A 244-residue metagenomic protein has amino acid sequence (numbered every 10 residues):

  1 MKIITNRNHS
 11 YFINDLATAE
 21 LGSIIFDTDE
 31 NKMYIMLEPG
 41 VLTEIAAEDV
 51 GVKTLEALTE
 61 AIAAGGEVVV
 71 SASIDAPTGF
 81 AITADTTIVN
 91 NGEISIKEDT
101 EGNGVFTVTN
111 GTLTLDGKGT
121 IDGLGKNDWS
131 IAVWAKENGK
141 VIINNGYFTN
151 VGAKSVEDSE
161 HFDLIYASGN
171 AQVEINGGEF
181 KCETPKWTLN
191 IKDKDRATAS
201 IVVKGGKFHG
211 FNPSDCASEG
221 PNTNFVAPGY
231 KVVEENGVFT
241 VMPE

Functional and structural regions predicted by a protein language model:
M1-E30, I45-A47, K181: Extracellular/surface-exposed low-complexity repeats and stalk/linker segments enriched in Gly/Pro and small polar
L21-I24, D29-E38, P228-K231: Extracellular disulfide-bonded cysteine-rich modules/repeats
I35, D49-E60, G177-G178, C182 (+2 more regions): Extracellular/surface-exposed low-complexity segments
E38-E48: Tryptophan-rich substrate-binding surfaces of secreted polymer-degrading and adhesive proteins
I74, E93-I96, T120-N127, F148-A153 (+2 more regions): Beta-rich extracellular carbohydrate-active architectures
D75-T87, S95-D116, D122-V141, F162-N170 (+1 more regions): Extracellular beta-strand-rich solenoid/capping regions of secreted or surface-exposed proteins that bind or remodel
T87-N91, L113-G117, V141-N145, V173-G177 (+3 more regions): All-beta strand scaffolds that present successive hydrophobic residues in beta-strands
I96-E101, L124-D128, V151-H161, I191-K192 (+1 more regions): Acidic/polar low-complexity surface segments
